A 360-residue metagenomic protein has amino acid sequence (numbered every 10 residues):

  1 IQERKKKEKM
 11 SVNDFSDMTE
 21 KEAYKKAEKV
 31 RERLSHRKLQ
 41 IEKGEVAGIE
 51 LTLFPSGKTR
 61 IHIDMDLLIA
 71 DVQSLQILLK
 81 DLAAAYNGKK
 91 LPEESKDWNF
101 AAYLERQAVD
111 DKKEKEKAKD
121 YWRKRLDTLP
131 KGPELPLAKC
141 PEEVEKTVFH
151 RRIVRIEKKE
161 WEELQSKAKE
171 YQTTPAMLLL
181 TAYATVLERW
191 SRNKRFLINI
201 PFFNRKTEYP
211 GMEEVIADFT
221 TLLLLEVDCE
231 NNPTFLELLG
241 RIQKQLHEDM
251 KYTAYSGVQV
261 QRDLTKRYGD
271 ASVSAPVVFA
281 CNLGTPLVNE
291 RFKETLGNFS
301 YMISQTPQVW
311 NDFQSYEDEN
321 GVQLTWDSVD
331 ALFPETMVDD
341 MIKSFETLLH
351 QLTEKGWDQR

Functional and structural regions predicted by a protein language model:
I1, Y24-A27, K43, G57-K58 (+5 more regions): His-Asp-centered acyl/peptidyl-transfer active-site segments
I1-R33, R37, K43-E45, K80 (+1 more regions): Short amphipathic alpha-helices and their capping loops
E45-E50, Q308-D312: A short beta-strand signature within small-molecule sensing/ligand-binding domains used in signal transduction
T52-F100, M337-Q351: Active-site-proximal acidic secondary-structure segment that organizes catalysis
S74, L79-K80, P175-Y183: Short amphipathic alpha-helical segments
L75-L82, K194-P201, E230-L238, S256-V258 (+1 more regions): Extended, hydrophobic beta-loop-alpha segments that form or line the acyl/peptidyl-thioester binding and transfer paths
L82-K90, Q107, D111, L126-P133 (+5 more regions): A generic secondary-structure signal for well-formed alpha-helical elements
T147-W161: DNA breakage-rejoining catalytic core of tyrosine-based enzymes
